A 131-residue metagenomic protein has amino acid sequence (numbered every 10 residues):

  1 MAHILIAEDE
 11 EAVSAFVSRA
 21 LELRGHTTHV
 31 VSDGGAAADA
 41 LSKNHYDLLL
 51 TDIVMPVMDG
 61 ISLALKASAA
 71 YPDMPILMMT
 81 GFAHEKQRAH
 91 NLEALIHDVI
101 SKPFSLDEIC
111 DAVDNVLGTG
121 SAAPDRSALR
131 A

Functional and structural regions predicted by a protein language model:
E8: Conserved acidic carboxylate
A15-L23: Charged docking surfaces used in two-component/phosphorelay signaling
G25-S32, A40: Short hydrophobic/Thr-rich beta-strand motif most characteristic of the beta2 strand and flanking loop of CheY-like
S32-A36, D59-L63: Acidic catalytic/metal-coordinating carboxylates
M55: Receiver (REC) domain active-site loop signature in two-component systems and cognate sites in sensor histidine kinases
S62, A83-I100, D107, D111: Alpha4 helix (beta4-alpha4-beta5 surface) of REC/receiver domains from two-component response regulators
F104-D114, S121, D125: C-terminal output helix
